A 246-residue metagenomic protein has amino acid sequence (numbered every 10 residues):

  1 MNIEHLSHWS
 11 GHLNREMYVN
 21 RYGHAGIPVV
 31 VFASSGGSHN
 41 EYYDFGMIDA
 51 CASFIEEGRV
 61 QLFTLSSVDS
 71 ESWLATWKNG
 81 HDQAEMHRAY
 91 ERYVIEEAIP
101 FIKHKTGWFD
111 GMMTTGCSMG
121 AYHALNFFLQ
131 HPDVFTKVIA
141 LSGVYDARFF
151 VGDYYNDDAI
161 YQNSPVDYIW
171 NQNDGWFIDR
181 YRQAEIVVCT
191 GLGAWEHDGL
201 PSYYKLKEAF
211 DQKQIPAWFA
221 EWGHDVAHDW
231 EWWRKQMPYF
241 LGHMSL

Functional and structural regions predicted by a protein language model:
M1-L246: Non-catalytic cap/lid and distal C-terminal segments of serine-dependent acyl enzymes
